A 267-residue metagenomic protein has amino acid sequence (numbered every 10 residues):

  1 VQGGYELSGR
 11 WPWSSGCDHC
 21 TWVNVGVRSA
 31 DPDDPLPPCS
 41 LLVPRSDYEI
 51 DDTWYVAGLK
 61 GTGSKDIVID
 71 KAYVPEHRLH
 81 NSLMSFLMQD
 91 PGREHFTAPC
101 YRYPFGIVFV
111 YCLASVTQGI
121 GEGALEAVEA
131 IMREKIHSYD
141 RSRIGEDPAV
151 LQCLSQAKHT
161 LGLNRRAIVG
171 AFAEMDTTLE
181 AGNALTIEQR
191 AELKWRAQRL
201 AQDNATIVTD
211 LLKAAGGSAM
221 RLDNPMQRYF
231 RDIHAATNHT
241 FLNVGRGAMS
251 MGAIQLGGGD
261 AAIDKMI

Functional and structural regions predicted by a protein language model:
V1-S8, P32, L163: A short, structured loop/turn motif at beta-sheet edges
W11, G26-S29, L42-R45, W54 (+4 more regions): Short, structured patches in soluble enzyme cores that scaffold and shape functional sites
S14-T53, G63: A short core secondary-structure module
G58, D66-L161: Glycine-rich beta->alpha junctions and the first turn(s) of the following alpha-helix
G119, S155-G162, Q198-A205, R231-H234 (+1 more regions): Generic structural signal for well-ordered, non-transmembrane alpha-helical segments in soluble/cytosolic regions
L163-R199, T209-M220: C-terminal helix-coil-helix/basic helical segment that borders enzyme active sites and/or dimer interfaces and provides
T206-K213, V244-M249: Short segments within alpha-helical structural elements
S218-I267: Glycine-rich phosphate/cofactor-binding loops in nucleotide/flavin-utilizing enzymes
